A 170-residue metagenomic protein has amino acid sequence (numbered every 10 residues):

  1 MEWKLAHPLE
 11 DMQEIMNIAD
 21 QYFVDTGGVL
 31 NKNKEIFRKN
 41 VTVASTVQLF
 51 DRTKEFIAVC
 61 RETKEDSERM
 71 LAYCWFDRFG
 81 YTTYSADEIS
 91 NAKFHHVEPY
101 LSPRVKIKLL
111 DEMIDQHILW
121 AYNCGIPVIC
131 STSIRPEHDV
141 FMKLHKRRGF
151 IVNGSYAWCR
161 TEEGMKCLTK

Functional and structural regions predicted by a protein language model:
M1-N17: A short beta-loop-alpha structural element at the N-terminal edge of CoA-dependent acyl/N-acetyltransferase catalytic
D20-S45: Conserved GNAT-fold acetyl-CoA-binding loop/helix
V43-V59: A short helix-loop-beta-strand connector motif used in the catalytic cores of GNAT acetyltransferases and, in some
V59, E68-R78: Conserved beta-strand in the GNAT
G80-A92, I151-V152: A conserved beta-turn-beta hairpin within the catalytic core of GNAT-like acetyltransferases that forms part
K93-K106: A short, internal acetyl-CoA/4′-phosphopantetheine-binding micro-motif in the GNAT/acyltransferase core
P103-L119: Conserved acetyl-CoA-binding loop-helix of GNAT-fold acetyltransferases
M113, H117, I129-F141: Conserved beta-strand-loop-alpha-helix junction that forms the acyl-donor binding cleft
